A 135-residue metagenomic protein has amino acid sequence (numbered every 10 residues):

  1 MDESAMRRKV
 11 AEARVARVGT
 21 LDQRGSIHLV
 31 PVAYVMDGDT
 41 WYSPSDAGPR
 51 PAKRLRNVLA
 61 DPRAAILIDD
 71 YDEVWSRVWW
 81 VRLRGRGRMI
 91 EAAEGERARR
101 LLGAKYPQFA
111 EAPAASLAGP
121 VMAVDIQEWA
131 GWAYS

Functional and structural regions predicted by a protein language model:
M1, V74-S135: Charged, gly/pro-rich active-site loop segments
M1-P31, V35: An N-terminal domain-cap segment
M6, P51-N57, A98, L102: Amphipathic alpha-helical interface surfaces
R14-A16, V30, D37-D39, A60-A64 (+2 more regions): A generic structural signal for short beta-strands and their flanking turns/coil linkers
T20-L21, D69-E73: Short, solvent-exposed loop/turn elements at beta->coil junctions and helix N-caps that rim active or binding pockets
V35-Y71: A short mixed-secondary-structure module that forms the rim of ligand-binding clefts
